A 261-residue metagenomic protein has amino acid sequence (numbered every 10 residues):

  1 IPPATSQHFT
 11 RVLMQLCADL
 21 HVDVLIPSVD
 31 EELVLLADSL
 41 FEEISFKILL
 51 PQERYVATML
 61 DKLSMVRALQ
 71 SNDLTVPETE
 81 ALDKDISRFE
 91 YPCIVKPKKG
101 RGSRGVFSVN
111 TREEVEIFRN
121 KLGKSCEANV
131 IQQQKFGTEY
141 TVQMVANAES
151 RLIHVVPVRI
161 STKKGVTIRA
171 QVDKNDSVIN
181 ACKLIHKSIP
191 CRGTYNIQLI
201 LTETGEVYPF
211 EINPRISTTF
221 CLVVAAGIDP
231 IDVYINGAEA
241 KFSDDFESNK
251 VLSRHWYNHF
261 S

Functional and structural regions predicted by a protein language model:
I1-L16: Glycine-rich, highly charged phosphate/nucleotide-binding loops
I1-P3, F46-I48, I94-V95: Active-site regions of enzymes building and remodeling cell-envelope glycoconjugates
L16-L20, F89: Active-site charged/polar residues at nucleotide-handling catalytic sites that mediate phosphoryl, nucleotidyl
L20-L60, D73-E78: A short, GP-enriched loop/loop-strand-helix hinge that lies immediately N-terminal to, or at the N-terminal rim
V56-F136, N147-R151, D176-I179: Active-site nucleotide/adenylate-binding loops and adjacent lid/helix of ATP-dependent enzymes
S103, S161-A170, N213-A226: Glycine-rich phosphate/pyrophosphate-binding beta-alpha loops
N110-P190, I200-Y208: Phosphate-binding site of ATP-dependent enzymes
D232-S261: Peripheral (often C-terminal) accessory segments that flank ATP-dependent C-N-forming ligase machineries
